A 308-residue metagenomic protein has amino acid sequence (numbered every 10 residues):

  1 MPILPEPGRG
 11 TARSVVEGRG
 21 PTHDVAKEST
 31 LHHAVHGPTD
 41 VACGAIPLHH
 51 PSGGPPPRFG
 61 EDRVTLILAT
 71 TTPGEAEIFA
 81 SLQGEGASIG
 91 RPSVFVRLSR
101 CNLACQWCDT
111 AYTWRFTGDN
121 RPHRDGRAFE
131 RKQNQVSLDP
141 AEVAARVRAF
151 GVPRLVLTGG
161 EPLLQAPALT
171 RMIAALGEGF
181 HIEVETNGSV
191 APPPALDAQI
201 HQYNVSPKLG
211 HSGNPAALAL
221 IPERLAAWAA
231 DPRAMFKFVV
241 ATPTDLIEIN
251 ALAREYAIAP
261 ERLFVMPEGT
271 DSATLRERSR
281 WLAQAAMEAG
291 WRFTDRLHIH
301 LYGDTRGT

Functional and structural regions predicted by a protein language model:
P7-A12, V16-G18, F59-D62: Glycine-biased, low-complexity coil/linker segments
L31-H36, C43: N-terminal, intrinsically disordered charge-dense segments
L68-W114: N-terminal pre-triad scaffold of radical SAM enzymes
P73, A80, W107-H201: Conserved Radical SAM active-site core
A144, P153-R154, L163-T308: Conserved AdoMet/S-adenosylmethionine-binding subsite of the radical SAM
